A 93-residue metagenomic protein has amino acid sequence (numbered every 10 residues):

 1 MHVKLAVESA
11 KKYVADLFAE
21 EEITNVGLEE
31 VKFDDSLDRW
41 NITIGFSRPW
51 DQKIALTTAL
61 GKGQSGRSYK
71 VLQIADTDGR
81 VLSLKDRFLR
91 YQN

Functional and structural regions predicted by a protein language model:
M1-G27: Short, non-transmembrane alpha-helical segments in secretory-pathway proteins
V14, K85-D86: Acidic, low-complexity intrinsically disordered segments
L28-Q73: Exposed beta-strand-loop-beta-strand "reactive/processing" segments of non-cytosolic proteins
T43, L84-K85: Beta-strand residues in well-ordered beta-sheet regions across diverse protein folds
K53, Q92-N93: A short, polar/proline- and glycine-enriched secondary-structure boundary/capping micro-motif
D76-T77: Short, ordered coil/turn segments that flank beta-strands lining enzyme active or ligand-binding pockets
R80-V81: Hydrophobic "anchor" residues
R87-Y91: A short acidic/small-residue loop/turn micro-motif
